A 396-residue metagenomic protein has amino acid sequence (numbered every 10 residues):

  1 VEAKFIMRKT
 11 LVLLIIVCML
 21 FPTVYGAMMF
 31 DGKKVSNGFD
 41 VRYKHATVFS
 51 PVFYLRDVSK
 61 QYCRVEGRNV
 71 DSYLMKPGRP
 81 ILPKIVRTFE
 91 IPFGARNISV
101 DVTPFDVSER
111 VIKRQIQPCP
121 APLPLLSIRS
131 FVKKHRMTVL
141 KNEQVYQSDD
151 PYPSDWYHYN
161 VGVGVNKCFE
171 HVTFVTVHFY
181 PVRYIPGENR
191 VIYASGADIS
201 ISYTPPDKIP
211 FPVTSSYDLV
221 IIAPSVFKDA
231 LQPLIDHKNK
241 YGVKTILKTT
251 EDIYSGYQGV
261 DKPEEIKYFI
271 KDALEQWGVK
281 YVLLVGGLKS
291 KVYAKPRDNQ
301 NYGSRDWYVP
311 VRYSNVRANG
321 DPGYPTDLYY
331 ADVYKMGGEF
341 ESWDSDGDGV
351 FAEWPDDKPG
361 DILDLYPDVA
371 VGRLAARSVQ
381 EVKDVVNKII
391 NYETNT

Functional and structural regions predicted by a protein language model:
V1-M28, V282: Secretory targeting signatures
F5-I6, I235, V309: Short alpha-helical segments used as structural interaction elements across diverse proteins
M7, K44, T249, R377-S378: General structural signal for secondary-structure boundaries
L13, H171, L363-L365: A short, structural micro-pattern
G26-I253, D261-L284: Extracellular pro-sequences of secreted precursors
F169, N189-V191, V226, Q258 (+2 more regions): Catalytic cores of large soluble enzymes that bind and process phosphate-bearing ligands
D229-L231, Y254-K262, S290-S304: Extracytoplasmic/secreted cell-surface and envelope-processing proteins
Y281-T396: Surface-exposed loop and adjacent secondary-structure segments within mature catalytic domains
